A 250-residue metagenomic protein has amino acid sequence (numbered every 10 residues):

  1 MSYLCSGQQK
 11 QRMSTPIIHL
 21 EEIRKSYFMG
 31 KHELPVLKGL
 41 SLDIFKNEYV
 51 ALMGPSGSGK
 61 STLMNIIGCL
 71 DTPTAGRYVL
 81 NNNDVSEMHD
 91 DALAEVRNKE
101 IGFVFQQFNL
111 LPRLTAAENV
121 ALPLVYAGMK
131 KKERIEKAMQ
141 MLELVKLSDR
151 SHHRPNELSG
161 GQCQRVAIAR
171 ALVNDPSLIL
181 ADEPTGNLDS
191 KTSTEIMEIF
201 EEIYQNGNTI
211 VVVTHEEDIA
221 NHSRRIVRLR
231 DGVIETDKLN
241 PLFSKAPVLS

Functional and structural regions predicted by a protein language model:
Q9: Cationic, low-complexity basic patches in intrinsically disordered or flexible, solvent-exposed regions
P16-L229: ABC family nucleotide-binding domain
V233-S250: Conserved beta-strand-loop-alpha-helix hinge in the C-terminal portion of ABC ATPase nucleotide-binding domains
